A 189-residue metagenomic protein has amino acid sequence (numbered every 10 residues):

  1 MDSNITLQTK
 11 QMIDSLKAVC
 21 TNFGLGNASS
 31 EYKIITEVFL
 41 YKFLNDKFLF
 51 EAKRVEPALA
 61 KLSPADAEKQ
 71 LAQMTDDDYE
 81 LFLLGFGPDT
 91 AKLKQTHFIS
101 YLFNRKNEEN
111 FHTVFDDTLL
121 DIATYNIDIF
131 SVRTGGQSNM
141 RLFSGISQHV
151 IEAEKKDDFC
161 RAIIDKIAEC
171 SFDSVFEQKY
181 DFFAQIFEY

Functional and structural regions predicted by a protein language model:
M1-Y189: Non-catalytic, mostly N-terminal accessory regions of nucleic-acid modification and defense proteins
